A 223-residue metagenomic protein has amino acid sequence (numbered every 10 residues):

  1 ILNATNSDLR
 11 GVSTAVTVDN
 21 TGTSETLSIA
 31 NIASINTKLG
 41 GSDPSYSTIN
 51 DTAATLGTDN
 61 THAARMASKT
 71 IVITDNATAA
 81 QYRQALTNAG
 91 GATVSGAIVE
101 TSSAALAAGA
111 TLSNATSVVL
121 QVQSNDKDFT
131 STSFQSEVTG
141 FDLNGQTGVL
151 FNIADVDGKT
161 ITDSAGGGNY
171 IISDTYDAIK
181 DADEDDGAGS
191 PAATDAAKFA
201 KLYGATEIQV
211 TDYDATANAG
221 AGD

Functional and structural regions predicted by a protein language model:
I1-D223: Solvent-exposed, low-complexity segments and loops of surface/extracellular structural proteins
